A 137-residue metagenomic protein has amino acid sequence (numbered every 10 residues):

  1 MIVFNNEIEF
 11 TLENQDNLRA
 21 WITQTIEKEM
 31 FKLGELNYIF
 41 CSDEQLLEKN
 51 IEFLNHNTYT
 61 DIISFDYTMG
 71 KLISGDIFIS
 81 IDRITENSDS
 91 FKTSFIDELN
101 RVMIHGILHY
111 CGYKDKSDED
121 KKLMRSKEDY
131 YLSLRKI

Functional and structural regions predicted by a protein language model:
M1-N100, Y110-I137: An acidic/histidine-cluster motif and surrounding catalytic segment that typifies divalent-metal-assisted enzyme active
